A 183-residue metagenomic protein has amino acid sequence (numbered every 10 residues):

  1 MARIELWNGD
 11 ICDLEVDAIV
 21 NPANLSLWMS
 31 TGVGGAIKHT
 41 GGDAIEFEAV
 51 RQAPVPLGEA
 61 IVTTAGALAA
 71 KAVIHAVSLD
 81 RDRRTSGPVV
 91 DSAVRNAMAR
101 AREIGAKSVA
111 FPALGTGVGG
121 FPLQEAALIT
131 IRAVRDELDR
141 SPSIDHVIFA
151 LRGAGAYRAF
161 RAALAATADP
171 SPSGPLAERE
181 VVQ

Functional and structural regions predicted by a protein language model:
M1-E103: Glycine-/small-residue-enriched capping loops at alpha/beta junctions
R81-Q183: Phosphate/ribose-phosphate-bearing ligand recognition and processing surfaces, centered on ADP-ribose/NAD(+/P+) systems
